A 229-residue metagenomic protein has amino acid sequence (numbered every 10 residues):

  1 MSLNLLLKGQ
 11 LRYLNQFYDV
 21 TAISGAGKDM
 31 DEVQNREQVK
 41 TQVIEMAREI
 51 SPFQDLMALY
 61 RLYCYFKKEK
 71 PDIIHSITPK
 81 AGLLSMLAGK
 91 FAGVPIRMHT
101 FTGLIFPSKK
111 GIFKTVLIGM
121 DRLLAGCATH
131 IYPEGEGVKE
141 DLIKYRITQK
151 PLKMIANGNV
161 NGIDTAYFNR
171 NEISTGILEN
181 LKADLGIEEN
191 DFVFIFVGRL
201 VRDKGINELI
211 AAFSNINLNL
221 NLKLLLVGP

Functional and structural regions predicted by a protein language model:
M1-Q54, K139-R146, P151-M154: N-terminal strand-loop element at the rim of the active site of nucleotide-sugar-dependent glycosyltransferases
N4-G9, F192-N215: A conserved mid-protein helix/loop that constitutes part of the nucleotide-sugar donor-binding site
N4-K8, F53-Y60, P95-I96, I105-C127 (+1 more regions): Nucleotide-sugar donor phosphate/pyrophosphate-binding loop at the beta->alpha transition of glycosyltransferases
I23-K28, N159, V197, K223-P229: Glycosyltransferase donor-sugar binding loop
Q42-V43, R122, G126-L178: Donor nucleotide-sugar binding/catalytic pocket of nucleotide-sugar-dependent glycosyltransferases
S76-G82: Short His-centered aromatic/hydrophobic patch
G89-L104, D121, Y132, K153-I155: Active-site proximal beta-strand in glycosyltransferases
N169-V193, N219: Nucleotide-sugar donor-binding and catalytic loop/hinge architecture of NDP-sugar-dependent glycosyltransferases
